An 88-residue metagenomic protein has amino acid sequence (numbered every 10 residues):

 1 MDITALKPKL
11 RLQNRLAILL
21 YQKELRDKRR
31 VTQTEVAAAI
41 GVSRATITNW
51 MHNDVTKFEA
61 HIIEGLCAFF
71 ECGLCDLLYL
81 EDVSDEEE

Functional and structural regions predicted by a protein language model:
M1-E35: A short, Lys/Arg-rich alpha-helix, primarily the initiator
M1-L6, N49, Y79-E88: Short, charged recognition helix plus adjacent turn of helix-turn-helix-like nucleic-acid-binding domains
Y21, H52, D82: Residue-level detection of the helix-turn-helix DNA-binding "recognition helix"
D27-N49: Short alpha-helical DNA-recognition segment
H61-D76: DNA major-groove recognition helix of helix-turn-helix/homeodomain DNA-binding modules
